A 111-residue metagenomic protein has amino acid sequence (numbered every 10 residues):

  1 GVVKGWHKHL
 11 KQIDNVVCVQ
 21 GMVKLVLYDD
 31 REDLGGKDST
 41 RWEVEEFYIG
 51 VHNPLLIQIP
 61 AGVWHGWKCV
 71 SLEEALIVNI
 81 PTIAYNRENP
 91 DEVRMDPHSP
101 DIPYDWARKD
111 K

Functional and structural regions predicted by a protein language model:
G1-L56, V70-K111: Non-catalytic, conserved peripheral segments adjacent to functional cores
H65: Glycine-centered loop/turn positions within well-structured domains that cap or flank conserved ligand/cofactor-binding
